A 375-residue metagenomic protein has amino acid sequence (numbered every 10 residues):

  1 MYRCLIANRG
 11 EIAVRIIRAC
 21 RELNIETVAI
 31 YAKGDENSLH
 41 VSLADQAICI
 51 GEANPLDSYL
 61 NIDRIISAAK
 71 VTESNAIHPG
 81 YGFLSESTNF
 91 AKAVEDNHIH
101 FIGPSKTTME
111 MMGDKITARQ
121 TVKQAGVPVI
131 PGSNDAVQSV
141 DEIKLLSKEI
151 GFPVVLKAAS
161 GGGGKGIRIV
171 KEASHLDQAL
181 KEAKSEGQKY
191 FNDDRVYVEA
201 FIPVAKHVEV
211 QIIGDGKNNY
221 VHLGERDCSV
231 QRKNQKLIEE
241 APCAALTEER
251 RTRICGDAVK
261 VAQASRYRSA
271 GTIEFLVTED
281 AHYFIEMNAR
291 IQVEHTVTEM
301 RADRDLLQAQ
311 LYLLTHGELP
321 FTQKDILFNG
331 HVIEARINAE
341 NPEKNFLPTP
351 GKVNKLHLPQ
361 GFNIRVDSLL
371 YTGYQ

Functional and structural regions predicted by a protein language model:
M1-A125, V137-L145: ATP-binding N-terminal substructure of ATP-dependent carboxylate-amine bond-forming enzymes
I6-E22, A47, T72, G103 (+3 more regions): ATP-dependent carboxylate activation and anion-phosphoryl transfer catalytic cores that bind Mg-ATP to form
V28, H78, H100-I102, I130 (+3 more regions): Structural detector of well-ordered beta-strand residues that form the stable sheet scaffold of enzyme domains
S58, F83, M111, A136 (+4 more regions): Alpha-helix initiation/capping motif
T121-I130, F152-P153: A polyampholytic, Gly/Pro-enriched intrinsically disordered region
G132-N134: Conserved beta3 strand of the protein kinase N-lobe
L145-V155: Acidic/histidine-enriched active-site and ligand-binding environments that engage anionic O-linkages
A158: N-terminal nucleotide-binding beta1-loop-alpha1 segment
